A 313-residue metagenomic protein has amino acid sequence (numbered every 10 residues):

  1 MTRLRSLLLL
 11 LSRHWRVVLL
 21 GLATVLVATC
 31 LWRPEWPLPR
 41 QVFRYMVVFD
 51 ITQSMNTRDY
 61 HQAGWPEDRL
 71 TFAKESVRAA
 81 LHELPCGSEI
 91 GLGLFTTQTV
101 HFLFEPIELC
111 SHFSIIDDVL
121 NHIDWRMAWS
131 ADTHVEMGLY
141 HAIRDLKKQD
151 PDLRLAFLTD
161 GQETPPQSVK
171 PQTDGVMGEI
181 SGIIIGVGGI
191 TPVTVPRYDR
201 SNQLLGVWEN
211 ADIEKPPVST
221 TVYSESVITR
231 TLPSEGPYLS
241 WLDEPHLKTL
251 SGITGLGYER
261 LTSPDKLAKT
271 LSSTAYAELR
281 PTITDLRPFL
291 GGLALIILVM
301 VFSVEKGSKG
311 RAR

Functional and structural regions predicted by a protein language model:
T2-R40, S272-R313: C-terminal signal-anchor/stop-transfer transmembrane helix together with its immediate cytosolic, Lys/Arg-enriched
P34-Q53: Alpha-helical transmembrane signal-anchor/signal-peptide segments
V42-F43, M55-I90, E108-H112: …and closely analogous acidic/polar surface helices at protein-protein or active-site interfaces in A-domain-like
M46, L250-L290: Juxtamembrane amphipathic/hinge helix adjacent to a transmembrane helix
D50-T52, A73, L92, A142-I143 (+3 more regions): DG-centered beta-turn motif at the end of beta-strands
D59-D68, A79, F102-I107, I123-D132 (+2 more regions): Second-shell loop/turn segments in exported
E89-H122, D145-L146, T270: Short beta-strand-loop
G161-P245: VWA/integrin I-like adhesion module and closely mimicked acidic/polar interface patches used
